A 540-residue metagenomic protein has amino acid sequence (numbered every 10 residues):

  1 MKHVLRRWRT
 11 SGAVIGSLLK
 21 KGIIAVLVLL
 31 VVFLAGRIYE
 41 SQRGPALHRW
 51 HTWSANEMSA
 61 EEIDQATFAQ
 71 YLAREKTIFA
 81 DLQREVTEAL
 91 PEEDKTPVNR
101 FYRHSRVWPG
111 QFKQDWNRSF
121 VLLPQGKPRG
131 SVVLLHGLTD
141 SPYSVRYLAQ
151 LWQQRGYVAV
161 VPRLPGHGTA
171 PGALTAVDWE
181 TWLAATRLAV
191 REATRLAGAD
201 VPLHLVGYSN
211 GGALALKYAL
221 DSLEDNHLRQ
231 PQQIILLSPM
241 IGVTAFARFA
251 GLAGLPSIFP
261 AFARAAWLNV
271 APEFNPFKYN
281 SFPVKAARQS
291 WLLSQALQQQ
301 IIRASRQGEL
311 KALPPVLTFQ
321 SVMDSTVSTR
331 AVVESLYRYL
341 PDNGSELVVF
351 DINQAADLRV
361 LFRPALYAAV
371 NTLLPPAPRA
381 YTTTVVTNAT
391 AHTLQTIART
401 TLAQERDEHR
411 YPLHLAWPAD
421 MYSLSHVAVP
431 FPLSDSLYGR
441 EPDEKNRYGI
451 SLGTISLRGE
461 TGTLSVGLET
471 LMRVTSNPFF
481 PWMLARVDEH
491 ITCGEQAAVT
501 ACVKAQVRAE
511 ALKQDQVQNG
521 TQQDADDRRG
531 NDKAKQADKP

Functional and structural regions predicted by a protein language model:
K2-H104, T393-D515, N519-G520, D524 (+1 more regions): N-terminal targeting or regulatory segments adjacent to alpha/beta-hydrolase or S9 domains
F112-H167: Short, surface-exposed "cap/lid" segments of acyl-processing enzymes
A170-P202: Catalytic nucleophile-loop/oxyanion-hole region of alpha/beta-hydrolase and closely related hydrolase-like folds
V206-G211, A215: Gly/Ala-rich beta-loop-alpha elbow adjacent to hydrolase catalytic centers
K217-Q232: Conserved hydrolase catalytic core segment
I235-A245, I352: Active-site nucleophile loop of the alpha/beta-hydrolase fold
K278-T461, N477-A485, E495: Serine-hydrolase catalytic core
